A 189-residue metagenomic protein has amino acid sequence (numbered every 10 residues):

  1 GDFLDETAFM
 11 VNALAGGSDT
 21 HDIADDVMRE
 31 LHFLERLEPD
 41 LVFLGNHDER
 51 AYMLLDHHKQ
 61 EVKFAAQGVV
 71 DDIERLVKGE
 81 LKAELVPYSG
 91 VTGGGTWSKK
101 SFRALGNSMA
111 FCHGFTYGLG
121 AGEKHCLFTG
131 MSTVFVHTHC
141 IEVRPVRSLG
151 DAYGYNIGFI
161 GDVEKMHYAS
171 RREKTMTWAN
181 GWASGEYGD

Functional and structural regions predicted by a protein language model:
G1-E80: Core catalytic region of metal-dependent phosphoesterases/phosphodiesterases, especially metallo-beta-lactamase-like
F3-G16, H21, E35-L41, W97-K100 (+4 more regions): Feature recognizes metal-dependent phosphohydrolase scaffolds
A8-N12, Q67-V70, W97-S101, G118-G122 (+2 more regions): Generic detector of short, locally flexible boundary/turn motifs and exposed helical patches
P39-G45, G93, F111, V134-F135: A structural signal for short, well-ordered beta-strand segments and their strand-loop junctions that often border
N46-K59, T92-S108, V143-D151: A short, terminal or domain-edge coil/loop segment
F64-S108: Metallo-beta-lactamase
S108-G188: Conserved beta-sheet core of the metallophosphoesterase superfamily
